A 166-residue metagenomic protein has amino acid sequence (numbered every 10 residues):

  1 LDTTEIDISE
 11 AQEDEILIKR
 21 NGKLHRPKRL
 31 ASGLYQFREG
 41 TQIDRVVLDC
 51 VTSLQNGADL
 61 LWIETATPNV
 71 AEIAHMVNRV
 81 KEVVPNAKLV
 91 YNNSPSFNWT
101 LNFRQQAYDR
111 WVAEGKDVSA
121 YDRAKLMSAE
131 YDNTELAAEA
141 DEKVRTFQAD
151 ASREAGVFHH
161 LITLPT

Functional and structural regions predicted by a protein language model:
L1-H159: Alpha/beta enzyme core
I162-P165: Short acidic/histidine-rich active-site segments
